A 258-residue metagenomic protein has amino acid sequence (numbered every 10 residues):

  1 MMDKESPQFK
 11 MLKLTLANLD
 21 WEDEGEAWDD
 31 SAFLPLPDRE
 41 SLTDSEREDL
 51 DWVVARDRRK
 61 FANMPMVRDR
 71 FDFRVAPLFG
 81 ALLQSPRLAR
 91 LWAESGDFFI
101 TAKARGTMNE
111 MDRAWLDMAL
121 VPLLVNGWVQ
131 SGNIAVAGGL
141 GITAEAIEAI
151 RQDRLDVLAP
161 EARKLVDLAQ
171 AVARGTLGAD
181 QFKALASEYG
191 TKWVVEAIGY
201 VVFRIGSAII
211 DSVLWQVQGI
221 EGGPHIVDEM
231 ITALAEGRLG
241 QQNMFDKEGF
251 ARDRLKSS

Functional and structural regions predicted by a protein language model:
M1-D112, G223-S258: Secretory/endomembrane lumenal or extracellular ectodomains immediately following the signal peptide
E26-D29, D69-R70, R90-E94, V125-Q130 (+2 more regions): Short acidic alpha-helix initiation/capping motifs at coil-to-helix transition points, especially at protein N-termini
F98-F99, V121-V125, L155-V157, G175 (+2 more regions): A short structural micro-motif
M108-L116, W193-E196: Alpha-helical scaffolds flanking conserved acidic
R113-A135, I147, V201-R204, A208: Short, thiol/selenol-centered motifs that function as redox-active sites or metal-ligating centers
V136-A159: Histidine/lysine/aspartate-rich catalytic loop segments that bind and position anionic ligands
E161-G199: Acidic/histidine-rich alpha-helical segments that form the ligand environment of transition-metal centers
T191-Q242: Preference for long, well-ordered alpha-helical segments
